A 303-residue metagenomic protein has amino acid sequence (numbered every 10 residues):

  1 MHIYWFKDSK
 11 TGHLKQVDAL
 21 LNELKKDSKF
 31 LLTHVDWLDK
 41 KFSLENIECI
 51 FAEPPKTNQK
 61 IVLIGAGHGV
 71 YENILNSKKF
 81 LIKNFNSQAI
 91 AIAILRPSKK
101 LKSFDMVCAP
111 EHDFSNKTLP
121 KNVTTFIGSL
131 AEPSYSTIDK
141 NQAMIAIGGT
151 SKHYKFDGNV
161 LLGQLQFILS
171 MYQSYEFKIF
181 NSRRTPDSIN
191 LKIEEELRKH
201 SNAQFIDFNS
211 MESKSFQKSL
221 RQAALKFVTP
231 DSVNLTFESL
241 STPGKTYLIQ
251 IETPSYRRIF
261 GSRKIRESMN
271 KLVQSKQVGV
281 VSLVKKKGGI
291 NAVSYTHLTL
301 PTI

Functional and structural regions predicted by a protein language model:
W5-T125: Active-site and donor-binding regions of nucleotide-sugar-utilizing enzymes
F6, G128-S188, F208: Active-site donor-nucleotide binding/catalytic segment of nucleotide-sugar enzymes
T11-L14, K100-L101, S115-K117, H153-K155 (+2 more regions): Short, charged/polar "capping" segments at the starts of alpha-helices and the immediately preceding loops
D18-L21, N76-K79, I189-R198, I259-K271: Short, aromatic/basic amphipathic alpha-helical patches
L101-N159, V281-I290: A nucleotide-sugar donor-handling region in carbohydrate enzymes
K199-N234: Donor nucleotide-activated moiety binding/catalytic core segment of transferases that use nucleotide-activated donors
L240-A292: Nucleotide-sugar donor-binding patch of glycosyltransferase catalytic domains
T296-T302: Conserved small/polar residues in nucleotide/adenosyl-binding loops
